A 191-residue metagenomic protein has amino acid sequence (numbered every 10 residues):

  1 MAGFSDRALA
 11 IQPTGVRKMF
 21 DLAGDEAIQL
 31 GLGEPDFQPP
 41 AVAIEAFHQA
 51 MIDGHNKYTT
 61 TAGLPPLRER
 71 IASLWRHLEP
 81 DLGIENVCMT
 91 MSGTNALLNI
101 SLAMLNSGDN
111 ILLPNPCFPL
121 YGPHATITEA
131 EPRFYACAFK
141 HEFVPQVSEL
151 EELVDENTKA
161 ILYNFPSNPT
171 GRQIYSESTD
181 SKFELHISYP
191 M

Functional and structural regions predicted by a protein language model:
M1-R7: Generic N-terminal amphipathic, Lys/Arg-enriched alpha-helix
R7-S92, N99: N-terminal small-domain helix-loop-helix segment of the aminotransferase-like
F20-L22, A160, L185: Hydrophobic alpha-helical segments and their boundary regions
G24-A27, E129, N157-K159, P190: Residue-level detector of structured alpha->beta connecting loops
H55-F183: Conserved core of the PLP fold type I
L185-I187, M191: Cationic, amphipathic, low-complexity alpha-helical segments enriched in hydrophobics plus arginine/proline
